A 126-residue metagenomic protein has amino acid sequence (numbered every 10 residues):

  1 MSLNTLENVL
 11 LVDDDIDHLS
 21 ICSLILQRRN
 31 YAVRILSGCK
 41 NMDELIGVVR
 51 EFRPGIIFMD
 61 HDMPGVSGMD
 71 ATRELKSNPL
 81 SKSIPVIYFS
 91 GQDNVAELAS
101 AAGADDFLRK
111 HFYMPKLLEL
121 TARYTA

Functional and structural regions predicted by a protein language model:
M1-N8, P115-A126: Non-catalytic signal-transmission and effector/linker regions of two-component phosphorelay proteins
I16-L36: Two-component/phosphorelay signaling modules centered on CheY-like receiver
L36-I56: Acidic, metal-coordinating helix/loop segments flanking the phosphotransfer/catalytic sites of two-component signaling
M59-D60: Active-site residues of response regulator receiver
M63: Receiver (REC) domain active-site loop signature in two-component systems and cognate sites in sensor histidine kinases
S67-R73: Acidic catalytic/metal-coordinating carboxylates
D70, Q92-R109, K116-E119: Alpha4 helix (beta4-alpha4-beta5 surface) of REC/receiver domains from two-component response regulators
I87-F89: Hydrophobic/aromatic residues positioned on beta-strands within the core alpha/beta folds
